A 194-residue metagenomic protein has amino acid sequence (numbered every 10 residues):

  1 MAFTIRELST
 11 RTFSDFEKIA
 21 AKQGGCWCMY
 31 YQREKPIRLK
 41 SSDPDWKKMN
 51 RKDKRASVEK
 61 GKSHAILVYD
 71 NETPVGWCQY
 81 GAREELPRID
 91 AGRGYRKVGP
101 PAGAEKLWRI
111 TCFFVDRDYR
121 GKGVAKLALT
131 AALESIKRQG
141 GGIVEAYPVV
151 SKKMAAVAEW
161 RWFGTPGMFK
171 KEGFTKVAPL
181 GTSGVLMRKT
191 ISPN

Functional and structural regions predicted by a protein language model:
M1-R38, N194: Conserved N-terminal entry element of GNAT/NAT acetyltransferase domains
F16, S63-C78: Conserved beta-hairpin
Y30-H64: Active-site rim helix/loop that mediates acceptor-substrate recognition in acyltransferases
A56, K60, P74-C112, R120 (+1 more regions): Conserved acyl-donor/pantetheine-binding loop and adjacent beta-alpha core of acyl/acetyltransferases and related
S63, T182-M187: Short hydrophobic/aromatic beta-strand or adjacent loop that forms the aromatic wall/cage of a ligand/substrate-binding
I110, V144-A146: Conserved hydrophobic beta-strand within the GNAT/NAT acetyltransferase core sheet that lines the active-site cleft
I110-V115, G121-R138: Conserved acetyl-CoA-binding loop-helix of GNAT-fold acetyltransferases
R138-G142, V150-A178: Conserved active-site alpha-helix within GNAT-family acetyltransferase domains
